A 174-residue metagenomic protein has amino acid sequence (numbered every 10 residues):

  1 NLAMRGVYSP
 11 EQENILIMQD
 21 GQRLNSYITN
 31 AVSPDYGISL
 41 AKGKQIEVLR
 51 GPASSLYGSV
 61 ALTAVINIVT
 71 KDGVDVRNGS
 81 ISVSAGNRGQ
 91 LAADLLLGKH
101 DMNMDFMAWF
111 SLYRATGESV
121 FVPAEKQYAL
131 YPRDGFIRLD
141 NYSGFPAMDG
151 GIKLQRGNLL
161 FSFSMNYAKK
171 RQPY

Functional and structural regions predicted by a protein language model:
N1-S26: Extracytoplasmic beta-strand/coil segments of soluble accessory domains associated with Gram-negative outer-membrane
V7-S9, D20-Q22, G51-A53, K71-G73 (+3 more regions): Solvent-exposed coil/turn segments that connect beta secondary-structure elements in extracytoplasmic/periplasmic
E11-I15, K42-Q45, L62-A64, R77 (+1 more regions): Envelope-exposed proteins and targeting segments
Q22-R50: Short acidic/polar hinge/loop motifs at secondary-structure boundaries that mediate gating or recognition
S33, Y57, S82-A85, I137-N141: Outer-membrane beta-barrel domain signature
K44-Q45, A64, T70-A85, F106: Transmembrane beta-strand segments of Gram-negative outer membrane beta-barrel proteins
V60-L62, S84, G89-A93, P146-M148 (+1 more regions): Residues that define the transmembrane beta-barrel architecture of outer-membrane proteins
D75-V76, L96, H100-Y174: Periplasmic-side early beta-strands and strand-to-turn transitions of outer-membrane beta-barrels
